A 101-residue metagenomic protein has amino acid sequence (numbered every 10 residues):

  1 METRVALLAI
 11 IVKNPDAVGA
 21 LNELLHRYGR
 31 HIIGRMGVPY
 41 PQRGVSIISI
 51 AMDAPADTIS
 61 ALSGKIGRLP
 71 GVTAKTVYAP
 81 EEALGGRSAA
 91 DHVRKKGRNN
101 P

Functional and structural regions predicted by a protein language model:
M1-P101: Long, contiguous binding/interaction regions
